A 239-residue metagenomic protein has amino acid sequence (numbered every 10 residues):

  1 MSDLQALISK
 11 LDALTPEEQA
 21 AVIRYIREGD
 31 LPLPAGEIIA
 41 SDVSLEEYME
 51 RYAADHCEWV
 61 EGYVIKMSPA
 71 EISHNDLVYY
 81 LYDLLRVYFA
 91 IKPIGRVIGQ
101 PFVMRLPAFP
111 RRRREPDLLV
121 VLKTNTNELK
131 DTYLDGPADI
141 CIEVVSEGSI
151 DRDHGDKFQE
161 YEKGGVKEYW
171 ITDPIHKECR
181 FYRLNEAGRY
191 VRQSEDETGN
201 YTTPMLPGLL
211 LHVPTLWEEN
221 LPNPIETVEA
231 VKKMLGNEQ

Functional and structural regions predicted by a protein language model:
M1-Q239: Gly/Pro/Ser/Thr-rich low-complexity, intrinsically disordered segments predominantly at protein N-termini
